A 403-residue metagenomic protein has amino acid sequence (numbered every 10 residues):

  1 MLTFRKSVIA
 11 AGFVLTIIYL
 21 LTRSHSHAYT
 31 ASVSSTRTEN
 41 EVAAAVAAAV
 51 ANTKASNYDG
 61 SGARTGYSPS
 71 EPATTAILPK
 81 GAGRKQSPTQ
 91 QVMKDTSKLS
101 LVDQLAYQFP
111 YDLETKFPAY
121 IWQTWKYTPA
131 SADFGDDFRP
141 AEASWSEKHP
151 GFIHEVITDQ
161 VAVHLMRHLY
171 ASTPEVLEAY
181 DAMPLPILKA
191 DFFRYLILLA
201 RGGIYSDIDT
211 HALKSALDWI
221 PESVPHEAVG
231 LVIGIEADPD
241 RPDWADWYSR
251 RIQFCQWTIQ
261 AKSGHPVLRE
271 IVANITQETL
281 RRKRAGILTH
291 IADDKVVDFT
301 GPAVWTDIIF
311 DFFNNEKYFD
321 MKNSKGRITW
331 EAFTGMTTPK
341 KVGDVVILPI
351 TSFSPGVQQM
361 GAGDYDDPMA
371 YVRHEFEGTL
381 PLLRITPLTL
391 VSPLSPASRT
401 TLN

Functional and structural regions predicted by a protein language model:
M1-A190, S206-N403: Glycosyltransferase-associated regions of secretory-pathway enzymes, highlighting luminal stem/catalytic domains
D191-G203: Small-residue hinge/turn detector
